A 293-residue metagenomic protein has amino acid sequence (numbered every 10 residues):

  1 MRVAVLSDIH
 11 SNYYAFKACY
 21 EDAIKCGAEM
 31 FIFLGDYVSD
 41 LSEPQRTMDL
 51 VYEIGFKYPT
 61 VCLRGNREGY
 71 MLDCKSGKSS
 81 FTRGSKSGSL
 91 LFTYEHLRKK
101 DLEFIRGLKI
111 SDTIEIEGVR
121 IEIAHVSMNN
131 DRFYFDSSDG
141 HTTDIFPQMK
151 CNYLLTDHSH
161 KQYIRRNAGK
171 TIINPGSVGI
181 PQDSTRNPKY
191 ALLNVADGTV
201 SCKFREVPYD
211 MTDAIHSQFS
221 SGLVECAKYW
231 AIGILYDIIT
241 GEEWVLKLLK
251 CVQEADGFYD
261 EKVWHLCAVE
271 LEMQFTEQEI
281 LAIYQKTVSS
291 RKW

Functional and structural regions predicted by a protein language model:
R2-H10, R120-M128, I172-G176: Active-site-proximal beta-strand elements of phosphoester/diester hydrolases
R2-L6, S11-K99: Core catalytic region of metal-dependent phosphoesterases/phosphodiesterases, especially metallo-beta-lactamase-like
S7-I9, G35-V38, N66-E68, V126 (+3 more regions): Active-site metal-binding loops of divalent metal-dependent hydrolases
F81-G84, G118-M149: Active-site-proximal segments of metal-dependent phosphoesterases and phosphodiesterases across multiple
S85-R120: Metallo-beta-lactamase
S111-I114, Q162-R166, K189-L193: Short beta-strand scaffold segments in enzyme catalytic cores
T142-N152, H158-R165, K170-P175: Anionic-ligand binding region
A168-P175, G179-W293: Acidic, His/Gly-rich catalytic cores of divalent-metal-dependent hydrolytic chemistry
